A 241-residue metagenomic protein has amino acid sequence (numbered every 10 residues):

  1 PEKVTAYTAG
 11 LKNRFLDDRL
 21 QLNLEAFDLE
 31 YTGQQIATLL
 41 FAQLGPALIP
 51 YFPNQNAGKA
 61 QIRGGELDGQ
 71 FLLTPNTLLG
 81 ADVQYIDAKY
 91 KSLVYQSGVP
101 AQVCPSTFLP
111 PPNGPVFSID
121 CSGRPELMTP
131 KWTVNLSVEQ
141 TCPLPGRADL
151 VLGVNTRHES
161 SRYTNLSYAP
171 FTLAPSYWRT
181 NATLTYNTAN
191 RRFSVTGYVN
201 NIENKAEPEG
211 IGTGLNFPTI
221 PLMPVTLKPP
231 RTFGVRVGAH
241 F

Functional and structural regions predicted by a protein language model:
P1, K12, P53-A57, G69 (+5 more regions): Outer-membrane beta-barrel proteins
P1, T38-P53, Y95-L109, V116 (+2 more regions): Flexible, surface-exposed loop regions and adjacent strand-edge segments of Gram-negative outer-membrane beta-barrel
P1-Y31, F41-L72, L127-W132, K228-T232: Outer-membrane beta-barrel signature, preferentially recognizing the C-terminal barrel domain of Gram-negative
A9, L24, L67, A81 (+6 more regions): Hydrophobic, well-ordered secondary-structure elements that form the walls of internal hydrophobic environments
D17-L22, N76-L79, P145-L150, N190-V195: Repeated loop/turn-to-beta-strand initiation elements of outer-membrane beta-barrel proteins
R19, Q35, K89, G146 (+2 more regions): Activation segment
D28-E30, Q55-L166, G238-H240: Gram-negative outer-membrane beta-barrel transporters
E30, A37, R157-N165, Y186-F241: C-terminal beta-signal and adjacent terminal beta-strands/loops of Gram-negative outer-membrane beta-barrel proteins
